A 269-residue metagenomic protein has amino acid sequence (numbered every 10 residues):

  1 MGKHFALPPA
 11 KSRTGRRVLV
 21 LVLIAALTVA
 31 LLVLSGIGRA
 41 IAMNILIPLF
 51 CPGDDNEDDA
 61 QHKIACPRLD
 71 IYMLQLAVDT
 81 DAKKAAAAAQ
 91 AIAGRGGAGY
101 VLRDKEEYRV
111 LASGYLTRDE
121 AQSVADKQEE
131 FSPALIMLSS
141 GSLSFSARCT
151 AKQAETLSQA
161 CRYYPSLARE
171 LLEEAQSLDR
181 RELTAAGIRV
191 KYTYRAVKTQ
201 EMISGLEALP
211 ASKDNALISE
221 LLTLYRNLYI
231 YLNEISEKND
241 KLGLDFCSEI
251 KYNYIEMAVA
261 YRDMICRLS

Functional and structural regions predicted by a protein language model:
M1-G15: N-terminal Lys/Arg-rich, disordered targeting/topogenic segments
V20-R39: Hydrophobic membrane-insertion alpha-helices, especially the h-region of bacterial N-terminal signal peptides
I45-K152: Solvent-exposed beta-strand motifs enriched in subsets of small alpha/beta binding domains, especially certain
D79-K83, Y115-D119, S158, R162 (+3 more regions): Soluble non-cytosolic domains of exported or imported proteins
I92-G96, A168-A175, D179-E182, P210 (+3 more regions): Sec/Tat-exported extracytoplasmic proteins
S123-I188: Charged, amphipathic alpha-helical linkers/stalks
E173-I218: Charge-patterned, long linear interaction tracts outside catalytic cores
S212-S269: Extracytoplasmic/luminal low-complexity segments enriched in Pro/Gly and acidic/polar residues that act as flexible
